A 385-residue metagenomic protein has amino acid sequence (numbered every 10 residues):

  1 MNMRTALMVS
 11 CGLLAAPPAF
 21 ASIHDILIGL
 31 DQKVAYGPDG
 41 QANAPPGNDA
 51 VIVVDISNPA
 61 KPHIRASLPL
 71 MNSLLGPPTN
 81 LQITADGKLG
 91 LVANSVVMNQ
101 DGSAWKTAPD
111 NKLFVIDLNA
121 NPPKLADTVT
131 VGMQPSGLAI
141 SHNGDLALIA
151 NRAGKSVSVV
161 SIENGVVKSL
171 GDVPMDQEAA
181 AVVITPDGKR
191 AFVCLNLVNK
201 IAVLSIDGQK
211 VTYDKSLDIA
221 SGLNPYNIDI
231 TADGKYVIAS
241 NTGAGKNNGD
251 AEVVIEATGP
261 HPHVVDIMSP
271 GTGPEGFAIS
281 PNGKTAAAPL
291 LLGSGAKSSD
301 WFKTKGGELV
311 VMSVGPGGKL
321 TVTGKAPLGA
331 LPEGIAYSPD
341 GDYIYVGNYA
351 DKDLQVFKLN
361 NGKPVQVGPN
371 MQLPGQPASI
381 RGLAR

Functional and structural regions predicted by a protein language model:
M1-F20: Gram-negative bacterial Sec-dependent N-terminal signal peptides
A21-R385: Predominantly soluble domains enriched in secretory-pathway, periplasmic, or organellar proteins
